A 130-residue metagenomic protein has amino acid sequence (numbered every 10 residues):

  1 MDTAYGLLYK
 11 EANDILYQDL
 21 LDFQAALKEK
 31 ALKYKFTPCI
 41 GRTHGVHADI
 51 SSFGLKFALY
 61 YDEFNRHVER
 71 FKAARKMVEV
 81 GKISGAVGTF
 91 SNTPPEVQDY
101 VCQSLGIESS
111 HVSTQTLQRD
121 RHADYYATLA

Functional and structural regions predicted by a protein language model:
M1-A130: Conserved, well-structured ligand/cofactor-binding cores
